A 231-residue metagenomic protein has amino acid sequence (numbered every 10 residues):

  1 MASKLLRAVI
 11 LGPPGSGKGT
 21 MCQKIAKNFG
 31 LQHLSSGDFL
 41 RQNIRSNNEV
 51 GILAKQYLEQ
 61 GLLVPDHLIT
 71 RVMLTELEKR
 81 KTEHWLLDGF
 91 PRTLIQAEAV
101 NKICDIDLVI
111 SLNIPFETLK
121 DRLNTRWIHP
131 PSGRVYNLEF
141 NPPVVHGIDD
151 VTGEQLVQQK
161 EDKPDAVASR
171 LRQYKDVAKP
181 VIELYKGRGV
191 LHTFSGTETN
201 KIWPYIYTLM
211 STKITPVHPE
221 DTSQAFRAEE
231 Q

Functional and structural regions predicted by a protein language model:
M1-Q231: Glycine-rich phosphate-binding loop of ATP-dependent small-molecule kinases
